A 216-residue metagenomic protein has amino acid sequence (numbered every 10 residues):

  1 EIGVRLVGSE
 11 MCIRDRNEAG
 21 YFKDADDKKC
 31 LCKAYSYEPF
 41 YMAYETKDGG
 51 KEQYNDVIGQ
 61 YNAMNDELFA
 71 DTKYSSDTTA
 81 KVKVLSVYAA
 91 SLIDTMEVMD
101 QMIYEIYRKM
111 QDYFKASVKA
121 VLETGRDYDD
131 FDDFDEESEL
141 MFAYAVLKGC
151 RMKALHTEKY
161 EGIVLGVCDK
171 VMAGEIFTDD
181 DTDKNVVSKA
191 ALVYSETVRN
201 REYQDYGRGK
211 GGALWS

Functional and structural regions predicted by a protein language model:
E1-G8, C12-I13: Single conserved hydrophobic/aromatic residue that forms the stacking wall/gate of nucleotide- or nucleobase-binding
R16-T79, K83-L85: Aromatic- and glycine-enriched pocket-lining scaffold segments that form the walls of small-molecule binding clefts
N17-E18, L68, M99, G125 (+2 more regions): A general structural signal marking secondary-structure boundaries and capping sites
Y21-A34, T72-A90, Q101, I106-M110 (+3 more regions): Solvent-exposed loop and edge beta-strand segments that line ligand/cofactor-binding and catalytic clefts
S36-G50, V87-E105, M141-L155, K189-Q204: Well-ordered alpha-helical scaffold segments within catalytic/enzyme domains
A43, K47, D56-A70, D94 (+4 more regions): Alpha-helical scaffold segments in carbohydrate-active enzymes
I106-M141, K148-D179, R208-S216: Non-catalytic carbohydrate-binding regions of carbohydrate-active enzymes
F177-S216: Terminal, non-catalytic domain-edge segments
